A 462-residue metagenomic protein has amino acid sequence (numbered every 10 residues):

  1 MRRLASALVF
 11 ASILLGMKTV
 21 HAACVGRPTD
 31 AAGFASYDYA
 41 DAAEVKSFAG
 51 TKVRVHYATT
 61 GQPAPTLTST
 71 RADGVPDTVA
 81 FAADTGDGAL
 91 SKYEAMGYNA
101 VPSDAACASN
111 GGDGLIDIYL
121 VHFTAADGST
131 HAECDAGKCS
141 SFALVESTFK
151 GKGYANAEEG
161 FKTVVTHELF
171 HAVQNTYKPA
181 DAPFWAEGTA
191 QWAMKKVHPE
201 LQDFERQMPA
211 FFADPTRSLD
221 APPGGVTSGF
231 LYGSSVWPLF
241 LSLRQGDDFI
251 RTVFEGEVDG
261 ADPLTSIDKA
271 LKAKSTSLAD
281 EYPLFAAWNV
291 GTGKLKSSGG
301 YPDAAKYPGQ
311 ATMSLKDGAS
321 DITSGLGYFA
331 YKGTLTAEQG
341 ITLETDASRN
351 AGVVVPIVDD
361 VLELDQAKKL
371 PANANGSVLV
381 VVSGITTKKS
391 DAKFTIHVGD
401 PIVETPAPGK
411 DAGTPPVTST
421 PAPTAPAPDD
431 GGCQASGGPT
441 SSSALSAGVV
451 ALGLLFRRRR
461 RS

Functional and structural regions predicted by a protein language model:
M1-L4, R458-S462: Positively charged n-region of N-terminal signal peptides that target proteins for export
A7-G16, V449-G453: Bacterial N-terminal signal peptides
M17-A22: Sec/Tat signal peptide C-region and signal peptidase I cleavage site
T51-A182, T189, P199-D203: Juxtacatalytic substrate-recognition/specificity segment
C134-A136, E159, T163, K178-R244 (+2 more regions): Acidic/His/Gly-enriched intrinsically disordered linker/tail segments that often contain short helix/coil "MoRF-like"
D259-A425: Beta/coil-rich, acidic/histidine-enriched accessory regions frequently appended to metallopeptidases
P421-S443: Extracellular Ser/Thr-rich, low-complexity/disordered mucin-like segments
S442-R460: A cross-kingdom C-terminal cell-surface attachment/processing module
